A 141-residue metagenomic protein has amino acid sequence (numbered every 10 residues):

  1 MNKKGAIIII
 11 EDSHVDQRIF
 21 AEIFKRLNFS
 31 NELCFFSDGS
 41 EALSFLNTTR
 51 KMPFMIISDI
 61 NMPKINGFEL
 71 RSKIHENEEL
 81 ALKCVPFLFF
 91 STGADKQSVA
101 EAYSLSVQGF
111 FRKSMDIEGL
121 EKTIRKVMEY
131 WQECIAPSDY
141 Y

Functional and structural regions predicted by a protein language model:
K4-F24, I56: Conserved acidic segment of CheY-like receiver
A21, F35-M55: Acidic, metal-coordinating helix/loop segments flanking the phosphotransfer/catalytic sites of two-component signaling
M62: Receiver (REC) domain active-site loop signature in two-component systems and cognate sites in sensor histidine kinases
A102-Q108: As written
M115-R125: C-terminal output helix
I124-Y141: CheY-like receiver
